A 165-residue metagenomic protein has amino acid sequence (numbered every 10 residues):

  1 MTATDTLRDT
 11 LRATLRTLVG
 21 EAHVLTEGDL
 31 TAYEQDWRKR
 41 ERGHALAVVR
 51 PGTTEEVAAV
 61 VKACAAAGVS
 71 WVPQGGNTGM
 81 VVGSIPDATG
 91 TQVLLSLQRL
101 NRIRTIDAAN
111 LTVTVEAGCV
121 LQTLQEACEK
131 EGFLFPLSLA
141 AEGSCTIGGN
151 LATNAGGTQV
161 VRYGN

Functional and structural regions predicted by a protein language model:
M1-D36, A66-V69: N-terminal accessory segments
L15, R40-W71, T89, L97-A141 (+2 more regions): N-terminal glycine-rich flavin-associated loop
Q74: Conserved PLP-anchoring active-site segment centered on the Schiff-base-forming lysine
V81, V93-S96: Short, acidic (Asp/Glu-rich) active-site segment that either coordinates a divalent metal cofactor
I85-D87: Extracellular beta-strand-rich solenoid/capping regions of secreted or surface-exposed proteins that bind or remodel
S144-G148: Beta-rich nucleic-acid/ligand-interaction surfaces
